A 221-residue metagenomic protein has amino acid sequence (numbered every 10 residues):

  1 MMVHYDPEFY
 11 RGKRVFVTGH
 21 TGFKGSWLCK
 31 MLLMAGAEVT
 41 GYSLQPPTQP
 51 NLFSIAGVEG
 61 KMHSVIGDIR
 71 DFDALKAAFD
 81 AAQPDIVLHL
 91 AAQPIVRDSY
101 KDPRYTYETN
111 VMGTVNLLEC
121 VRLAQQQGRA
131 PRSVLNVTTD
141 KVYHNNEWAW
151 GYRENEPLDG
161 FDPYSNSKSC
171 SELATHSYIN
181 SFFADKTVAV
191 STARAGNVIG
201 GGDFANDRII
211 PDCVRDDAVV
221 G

Functional and structural regions predicted by a protein language model:
M1-A195: N-terminal Rossmann-like NAD(P)+-binding domain of SDR-like oxidoreductases, especially those catalyzing
G67, S181, G201-G202, D216: Histidine kinase transmitter module recognition
V96, D212-G221: Short, compositionally biased segments
L135, T139, N206, R215-D216: Intrinsic-disorder/low-complexity regions
S169, K186, I199-P211, G221: Glycine/proline-rich active-site loop of Rossmann-fold NAD(P)-dependent oxidoreductases
